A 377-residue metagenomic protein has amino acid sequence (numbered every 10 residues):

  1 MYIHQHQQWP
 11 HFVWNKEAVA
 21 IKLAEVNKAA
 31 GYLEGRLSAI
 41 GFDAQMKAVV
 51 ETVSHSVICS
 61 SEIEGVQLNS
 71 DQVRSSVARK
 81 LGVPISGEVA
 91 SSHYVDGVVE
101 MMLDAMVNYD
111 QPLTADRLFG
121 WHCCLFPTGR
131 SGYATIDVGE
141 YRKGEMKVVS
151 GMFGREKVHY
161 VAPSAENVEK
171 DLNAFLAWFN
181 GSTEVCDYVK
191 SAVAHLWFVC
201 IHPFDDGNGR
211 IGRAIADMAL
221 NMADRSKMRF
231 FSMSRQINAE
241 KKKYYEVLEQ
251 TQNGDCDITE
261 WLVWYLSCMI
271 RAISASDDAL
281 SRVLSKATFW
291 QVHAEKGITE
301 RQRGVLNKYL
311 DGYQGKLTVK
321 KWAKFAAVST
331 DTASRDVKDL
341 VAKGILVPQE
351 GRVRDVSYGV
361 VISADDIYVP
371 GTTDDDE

Functional and structural regions predicted by a protein language model:
M1-E377: FIC/Doc superfamily catalytic core
